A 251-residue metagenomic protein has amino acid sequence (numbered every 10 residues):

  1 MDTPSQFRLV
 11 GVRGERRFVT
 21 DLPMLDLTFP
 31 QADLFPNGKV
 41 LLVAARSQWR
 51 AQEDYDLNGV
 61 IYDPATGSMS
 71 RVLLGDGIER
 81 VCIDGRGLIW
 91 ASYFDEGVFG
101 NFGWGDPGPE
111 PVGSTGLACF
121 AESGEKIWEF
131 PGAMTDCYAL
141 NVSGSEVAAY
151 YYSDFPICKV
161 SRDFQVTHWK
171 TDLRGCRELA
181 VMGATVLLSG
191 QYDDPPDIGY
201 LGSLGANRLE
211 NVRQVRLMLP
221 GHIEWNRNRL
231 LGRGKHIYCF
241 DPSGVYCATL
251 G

Functional and structural regions predicted by a protein language model:
M1-D2, L42-D54, W90-S114: Short, conserved, GDST-rich strand-edge loop motifs in beta-rich repeat architectures
T3-S47: Blade-loop segments of beta-propeller domains
P4-R13, D54-A65, D106-G124, Y200-N207: Beta-propeller blade signature
E15-M24, T66-L73, E125-P131, Q165-T171 (+1 more regions): A short beta-strand motif characteristic of beta-propeller blades
P23-G38, L73-G85, G132-S143, T171-T185 (+2 more regions): Repeated scaffold domains used in trafficking and secretory/extracellular systems, primarily beta-propellers
V40-L41, I89, V147, V186-L187 (+1 more regions): Hydrophobic beta-strand positions that form the internal "hydrophobic ladder" of WD40/Gbeta-like beta-propeller blades
I157-H222: Intrinsically disordered, low-complexity segments enriched in Gly and acidic/Ser/Thr residues that form flexible
L231-G251: Blade-level signature of beta-propeller repeat domains, shared across WD40, Kelch, NHL, RCC1 and BNR/Asp-box propellers
